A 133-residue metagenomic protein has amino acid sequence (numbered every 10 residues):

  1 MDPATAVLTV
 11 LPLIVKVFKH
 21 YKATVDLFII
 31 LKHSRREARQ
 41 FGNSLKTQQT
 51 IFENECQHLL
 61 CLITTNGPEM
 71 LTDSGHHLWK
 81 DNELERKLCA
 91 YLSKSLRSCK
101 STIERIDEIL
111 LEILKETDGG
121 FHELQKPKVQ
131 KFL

Functional and structural regions predicted by a protein language model:
M1-Q125: N-terminal amphipathic alpha-helical segments
Q130-L133: Intracellular innate-immunity NLR/STAND receptor architecture
